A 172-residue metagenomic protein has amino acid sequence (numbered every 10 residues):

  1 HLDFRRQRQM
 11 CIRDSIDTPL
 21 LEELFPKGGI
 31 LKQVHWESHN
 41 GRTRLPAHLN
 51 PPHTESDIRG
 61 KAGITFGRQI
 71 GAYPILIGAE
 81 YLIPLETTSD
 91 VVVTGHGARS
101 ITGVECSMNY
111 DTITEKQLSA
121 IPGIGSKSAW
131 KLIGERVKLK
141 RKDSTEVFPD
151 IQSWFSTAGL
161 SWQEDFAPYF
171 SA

Functional and structural regions predicted by a protein language model:
H1-D14: Single conserved hydrophobic/aromatic residue that forms the stacking wall/gate of nucleotide- or nucleobase-binding
F4, T87, G95-R99, Q152-E164: Short glycine/proline-enriched turn or capping motifs at secondary-structure junctions
R5, A72, E115: ATP/adenylate-binding site constellation spanning eukaryotic-like Ser/Thr protein kinases, ABC-transporter
R13-D111: Terminal RNA-binding accessory module
N109-A120, G134, D143-A172: C-terminal extensions
K138-L139: A short structural micro-motif
